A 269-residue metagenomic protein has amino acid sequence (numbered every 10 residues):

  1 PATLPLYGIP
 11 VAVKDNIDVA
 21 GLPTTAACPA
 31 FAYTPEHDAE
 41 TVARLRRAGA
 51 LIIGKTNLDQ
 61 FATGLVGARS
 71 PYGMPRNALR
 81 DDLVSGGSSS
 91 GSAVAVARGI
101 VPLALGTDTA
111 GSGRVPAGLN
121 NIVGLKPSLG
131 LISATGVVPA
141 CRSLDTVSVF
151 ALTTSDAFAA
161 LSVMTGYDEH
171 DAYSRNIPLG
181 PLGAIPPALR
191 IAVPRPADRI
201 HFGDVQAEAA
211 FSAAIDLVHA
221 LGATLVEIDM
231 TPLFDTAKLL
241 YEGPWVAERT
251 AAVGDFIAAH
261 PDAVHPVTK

Functional and structural regions predicted by a protein language model:
T3-L6, R46, V96, I185: Extracellular/periplasmic catalytic domains that process cell-envelope and extracellular macromolecules
P5-A26, I185-P194, P244-K269: Short helix-loop capping/hinge segments that flank enzyme active sites or metal/cofactor-binding pockets
G8, K14, L45, G73 (+3 more regions): Conserved hydrophobic/aromatic pocket- or pore-lining residues that grip, position, or stack substrates in active sites
A12, A30-Y33, D145-L152: Short, well-ordered beta-strand elements within core beta-sheets of diverse protein domains
C28-E36, A192: Peri-catalytic substrate-binding/gating loops that frame the active-site cleft of hydrolases
D38-M164: Short glycine/serine-rich loop segments
I53, T224-D229: General small-molecule cofactor/ligand-binding pocket signal
K126-A209, A213-A214, P232, A259-D262: A short helix-breaking turn/cap at a secondary-structure junction
